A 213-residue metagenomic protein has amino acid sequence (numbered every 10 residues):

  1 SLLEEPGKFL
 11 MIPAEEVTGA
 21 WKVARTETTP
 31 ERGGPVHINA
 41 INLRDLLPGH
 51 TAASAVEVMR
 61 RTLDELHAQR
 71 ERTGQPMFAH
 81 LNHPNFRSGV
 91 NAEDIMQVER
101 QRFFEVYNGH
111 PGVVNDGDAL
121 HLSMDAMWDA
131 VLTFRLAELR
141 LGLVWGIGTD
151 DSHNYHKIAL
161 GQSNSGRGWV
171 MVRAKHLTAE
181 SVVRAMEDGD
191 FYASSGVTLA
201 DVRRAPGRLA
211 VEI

Functional and structural regions predicted by a protein language model:
S1-E93, Q97, Y107-D116, L120-M127 (+2 more regions): A metal-dependent hydrolase metal-coordination microenvironment
R135-W145, D150-I213: C-terminal functional module detector
